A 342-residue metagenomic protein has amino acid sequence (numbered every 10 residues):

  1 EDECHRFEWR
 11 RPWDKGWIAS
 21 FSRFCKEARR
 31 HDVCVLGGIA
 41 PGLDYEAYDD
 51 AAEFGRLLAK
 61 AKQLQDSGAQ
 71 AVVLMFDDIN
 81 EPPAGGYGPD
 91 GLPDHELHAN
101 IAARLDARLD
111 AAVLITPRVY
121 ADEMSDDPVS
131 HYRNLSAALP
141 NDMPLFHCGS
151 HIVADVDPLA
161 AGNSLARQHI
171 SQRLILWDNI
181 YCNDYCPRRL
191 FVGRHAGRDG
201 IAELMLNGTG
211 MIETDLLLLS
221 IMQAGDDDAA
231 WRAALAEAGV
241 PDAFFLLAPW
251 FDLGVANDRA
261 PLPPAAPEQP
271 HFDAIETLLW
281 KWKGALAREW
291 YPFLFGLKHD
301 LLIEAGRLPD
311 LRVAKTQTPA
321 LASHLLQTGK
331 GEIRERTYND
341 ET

Functional and structural regions predicted by a protein language model:
E1-E3, E8, E27, E46 (+13 more regions): Glutamate identity and glutamate-enriched acidic tracts
E1-L145: Aromatic-lined carbohydrate-binding surfaces of glycoside hydrolases
R6, R10, D14, D110 (+6 more regions): Intrinsically disordered regions, especially transient/low-confidence alpha-helical propensity segments and coil-helix
F7, W17, F21-F24, F54 (+8 more regions): Phenylalanine-focused residue identity feature
Q63-Q65, Q70, Q168, Q172 (+4 more regions): Residue-identity detector for glutamine
Q70, E81-D226: Catalytic-core regions of glycoside hydrolase
N80-E81, G210, L218, V255 (+2 more regions): Low-complexity, compositionally biased segments
D226-T342: C-terminal functional modules
